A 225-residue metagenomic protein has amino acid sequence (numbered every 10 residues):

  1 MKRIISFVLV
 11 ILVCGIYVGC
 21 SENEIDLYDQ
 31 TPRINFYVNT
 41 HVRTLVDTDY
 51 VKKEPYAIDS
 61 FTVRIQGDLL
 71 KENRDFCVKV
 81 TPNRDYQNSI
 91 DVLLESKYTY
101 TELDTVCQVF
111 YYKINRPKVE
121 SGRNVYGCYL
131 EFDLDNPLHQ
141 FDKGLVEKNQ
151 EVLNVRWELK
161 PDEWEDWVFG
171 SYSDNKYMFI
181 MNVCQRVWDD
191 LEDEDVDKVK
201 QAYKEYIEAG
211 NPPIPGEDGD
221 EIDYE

Functional and structural regions predicted by a protein language model:
M1-I4: Positively charged n-region of N-terminal signal peptides that target proteins for export
S6-V10: Sec-dependent N-terminal signal peptides
I11-C14, D47: Generic detector of low-complexity/intrinsically disordered segments and short hydrophobic N-terminal stretches
G15-G19: C-terminal motif of bacterial Sec signal peptides marking the signal peptidase cleavage site
S21-D75, P82-L93, C107-V109, R116-C128 (+1 more regions): Intrinsically disordered, low-complexity regulatory regions in eukaryotic proteins
Y98-C107: Short proline/glycine- and polar residue-rich coil/turn motifs
